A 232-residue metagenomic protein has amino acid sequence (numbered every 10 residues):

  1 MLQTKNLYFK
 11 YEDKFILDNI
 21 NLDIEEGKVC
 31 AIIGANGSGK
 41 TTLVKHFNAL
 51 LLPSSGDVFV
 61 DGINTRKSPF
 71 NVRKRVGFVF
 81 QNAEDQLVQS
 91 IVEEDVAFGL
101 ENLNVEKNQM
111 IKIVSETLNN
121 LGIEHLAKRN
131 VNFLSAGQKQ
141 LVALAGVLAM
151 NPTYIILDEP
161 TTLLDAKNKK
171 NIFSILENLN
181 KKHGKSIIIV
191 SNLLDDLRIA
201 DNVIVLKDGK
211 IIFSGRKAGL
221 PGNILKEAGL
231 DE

Functional and structural regions predicted by a protein language model:
I33-A35: The feature captures the beta-strand-to-loop junction immediately N-terminal to the Walker
N48: Helix-to-loop junction immediately C-terminal to a conserved catalytic motif
G56-R66, V72: Conserved ABC transporter NBD signature motif
N108-L126: Conserved ABC ATPase "signature" region
N130-L134, Q138: Conserved ABC ATPase signature
I155-E159: Catalytic Walker B motif of ABC-type/P-loop ATPase nucleotide-binding domains
K210-D231: Conserved beta-strand-loop-alpha-helix hinge in the C-terminal portion of ABC ATPase nucleotide-binding domains
